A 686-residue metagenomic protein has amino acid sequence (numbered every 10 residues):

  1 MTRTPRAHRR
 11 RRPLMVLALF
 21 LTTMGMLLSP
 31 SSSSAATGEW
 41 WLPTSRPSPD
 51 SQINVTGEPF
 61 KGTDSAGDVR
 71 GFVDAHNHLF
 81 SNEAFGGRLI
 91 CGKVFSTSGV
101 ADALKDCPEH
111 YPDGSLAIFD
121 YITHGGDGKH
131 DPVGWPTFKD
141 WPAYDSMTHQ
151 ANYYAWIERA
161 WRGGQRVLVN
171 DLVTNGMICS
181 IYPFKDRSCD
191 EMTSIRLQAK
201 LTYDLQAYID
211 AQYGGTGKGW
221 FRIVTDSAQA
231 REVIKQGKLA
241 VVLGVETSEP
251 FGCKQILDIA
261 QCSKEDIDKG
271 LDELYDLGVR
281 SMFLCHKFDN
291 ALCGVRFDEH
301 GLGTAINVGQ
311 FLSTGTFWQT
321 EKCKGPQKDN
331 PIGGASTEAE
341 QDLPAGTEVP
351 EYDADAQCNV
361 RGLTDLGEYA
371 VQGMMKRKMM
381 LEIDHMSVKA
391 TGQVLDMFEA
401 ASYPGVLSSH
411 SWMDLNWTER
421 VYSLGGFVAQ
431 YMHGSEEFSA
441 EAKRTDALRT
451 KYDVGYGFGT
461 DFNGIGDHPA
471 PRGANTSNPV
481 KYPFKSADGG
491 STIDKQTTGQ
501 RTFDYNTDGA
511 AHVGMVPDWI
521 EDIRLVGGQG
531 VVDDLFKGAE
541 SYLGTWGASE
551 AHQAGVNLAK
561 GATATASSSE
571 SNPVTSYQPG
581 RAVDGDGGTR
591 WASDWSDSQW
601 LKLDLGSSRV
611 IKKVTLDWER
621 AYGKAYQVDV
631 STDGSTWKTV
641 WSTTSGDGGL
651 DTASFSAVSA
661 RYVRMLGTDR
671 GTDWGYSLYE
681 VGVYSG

Functional and structural regions predicted by a protein language model:
T2-A35: Secretory targeting and sorting signals
A36-C358, D365-Q372, T391-E399, V406 (+1 more regions): N-terminal hydrophobic targeting/anchoring segments and the immediately downstream early-domain regions of hydrolases
F138-D140, V371-M380, S402-Y403, S608-K612: Short, surface-exposed connector motifs at secondary-structure boundaries
L172, H286, V388, H410 (+3 more regions): Residues that line or immediately flank small-molecule/substrate-binding pockets and catalytic motifs
E382-M386: Catalytic beta/alpha-barrel core
G555-S567: Extracellular carbohydrate-recognition regions
S568-P573, Y577, V583-G686: Aromatic, loop-rich ligand-recognition surfaces of beta-strand-rich domains
